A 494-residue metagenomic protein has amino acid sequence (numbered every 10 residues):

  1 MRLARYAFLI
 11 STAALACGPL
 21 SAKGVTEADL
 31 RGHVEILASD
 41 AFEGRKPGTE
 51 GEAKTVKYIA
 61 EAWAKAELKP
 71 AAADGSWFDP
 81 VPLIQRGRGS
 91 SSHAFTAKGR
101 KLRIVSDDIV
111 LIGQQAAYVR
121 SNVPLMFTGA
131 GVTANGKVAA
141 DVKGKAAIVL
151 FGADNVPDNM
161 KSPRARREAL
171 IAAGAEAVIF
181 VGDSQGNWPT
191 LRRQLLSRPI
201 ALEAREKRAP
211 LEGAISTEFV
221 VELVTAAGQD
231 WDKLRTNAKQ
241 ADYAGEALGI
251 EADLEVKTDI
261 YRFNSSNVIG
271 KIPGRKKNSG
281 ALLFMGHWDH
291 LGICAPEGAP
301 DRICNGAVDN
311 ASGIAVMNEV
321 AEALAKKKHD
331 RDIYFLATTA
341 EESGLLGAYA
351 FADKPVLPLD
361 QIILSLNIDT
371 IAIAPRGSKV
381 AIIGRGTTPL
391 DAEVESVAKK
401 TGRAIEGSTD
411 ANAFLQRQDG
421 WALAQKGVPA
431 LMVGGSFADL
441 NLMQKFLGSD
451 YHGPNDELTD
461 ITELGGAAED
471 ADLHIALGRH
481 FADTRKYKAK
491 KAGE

Functional and structural regions predicted by a protein language model:
A7-G18: Bacterial N-terminal signal peptides
G24-P70, G87, A146-P157, K161 (+4 more regions): Catalytic-core environment of secreted peptidases
V25, D29-G32, I36, E50-K65 (+13 more regions): Extracytoplasmic/secreted proteins, especially bacterial periplasmic and envelope-associated proteins
E43-A146, G152-N155: Noncatalytic luminal/extracellular "stalk/propeptide" segments of secretory-pathway proteins
R103-I104, R208-W231, K277, H329 (+1 more regions): Metal-dependent peptidase/peptidase-like ectodomains
I104-L211, P273, R302-N305, D309 (+1 more regions): Extracellular/luminal Protease-associated
S106-K137, R205-G306, E322: Soluble metallo-hydrolase cores and metallopeptidase-like ectodomains found primarily in the secretory/periplasmic
E322, K326, R331, L442-E494: His/Asp/Glu-rich mid-to-C-terminal helical/loop segments that flank catalytic regions of hydrolases
